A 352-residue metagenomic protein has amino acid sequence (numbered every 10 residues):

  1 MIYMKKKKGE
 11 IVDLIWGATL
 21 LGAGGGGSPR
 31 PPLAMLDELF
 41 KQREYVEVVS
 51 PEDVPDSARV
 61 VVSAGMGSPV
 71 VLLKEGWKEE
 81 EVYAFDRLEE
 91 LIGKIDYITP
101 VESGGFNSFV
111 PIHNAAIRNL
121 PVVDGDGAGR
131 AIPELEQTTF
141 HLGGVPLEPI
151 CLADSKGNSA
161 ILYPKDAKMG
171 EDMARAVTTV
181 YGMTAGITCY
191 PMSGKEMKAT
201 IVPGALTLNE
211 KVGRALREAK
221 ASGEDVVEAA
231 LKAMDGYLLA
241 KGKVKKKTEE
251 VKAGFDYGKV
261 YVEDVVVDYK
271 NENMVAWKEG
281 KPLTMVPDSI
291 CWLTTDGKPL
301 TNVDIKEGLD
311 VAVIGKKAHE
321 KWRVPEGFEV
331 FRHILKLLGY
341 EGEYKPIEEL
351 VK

Functional and structural regions predicted by a protein language model:
V12-G65, K298, D304-H319: N-terminal low-complexity or amphipathic/hydrophobic leaders
S28-P32, E81-V82, V101-I112, G129-P133: Short glycine/serine/threonine-rich phosphate/pyrophosphate-binding segments that cradle anionic phosphate groups
D53-D96: Glycine-rich oxoanion-binding loops at beta->alpha junctions
V54-P69, Q137-V177: A structural-propensity feature for long, helix-poor, extended segments
A116-E136: Short, acidic/small-residue loops that bind anionic groups at enzyme active sites
I150-V212: Phosphate/diphosphate-binding glycine-rich loops and adjacent basic-rich segments that engage nucleotide
N209-V260: Oxyanion-binding "anion nests"
K247-K352: C-terminal non-catalytic interaction/assembly regions of soluble proteins
